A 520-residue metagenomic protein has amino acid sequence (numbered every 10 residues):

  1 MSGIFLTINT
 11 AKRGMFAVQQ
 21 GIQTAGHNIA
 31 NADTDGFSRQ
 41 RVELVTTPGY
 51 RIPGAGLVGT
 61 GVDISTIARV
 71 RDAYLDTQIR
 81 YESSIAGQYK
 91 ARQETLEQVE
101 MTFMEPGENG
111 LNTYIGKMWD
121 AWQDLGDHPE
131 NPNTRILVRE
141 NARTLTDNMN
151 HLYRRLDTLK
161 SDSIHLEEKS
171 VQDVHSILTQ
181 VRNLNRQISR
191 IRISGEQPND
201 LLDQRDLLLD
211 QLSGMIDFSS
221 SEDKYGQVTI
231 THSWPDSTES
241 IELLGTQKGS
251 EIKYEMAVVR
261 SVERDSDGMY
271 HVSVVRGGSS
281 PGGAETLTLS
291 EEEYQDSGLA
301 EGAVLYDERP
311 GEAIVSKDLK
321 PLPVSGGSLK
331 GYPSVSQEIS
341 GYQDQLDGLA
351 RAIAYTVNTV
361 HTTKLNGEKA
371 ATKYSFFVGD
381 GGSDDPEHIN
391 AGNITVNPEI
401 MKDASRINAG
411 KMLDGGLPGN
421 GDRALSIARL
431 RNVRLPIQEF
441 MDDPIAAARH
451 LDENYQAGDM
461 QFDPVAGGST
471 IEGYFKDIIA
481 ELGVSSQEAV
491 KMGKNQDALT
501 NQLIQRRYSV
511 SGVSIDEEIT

Functional and structural regions predicted by a protein language model:
M1-T520: Structural signature of extracellular appendage/secretion-system components
